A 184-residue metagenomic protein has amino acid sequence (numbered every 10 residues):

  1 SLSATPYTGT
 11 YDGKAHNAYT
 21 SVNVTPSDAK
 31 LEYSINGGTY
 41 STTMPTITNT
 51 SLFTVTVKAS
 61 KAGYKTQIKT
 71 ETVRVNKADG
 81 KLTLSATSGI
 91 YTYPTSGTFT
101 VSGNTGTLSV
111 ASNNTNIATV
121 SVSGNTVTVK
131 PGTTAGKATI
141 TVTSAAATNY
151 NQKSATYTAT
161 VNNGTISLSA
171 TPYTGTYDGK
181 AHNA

Functional and structural regions predicted by a protein language model:
S1-A184: Solvent-exposed beta-strand/loop surfaces, strongest in extracytoplasmic domains of secreted and cell-surface proteins
